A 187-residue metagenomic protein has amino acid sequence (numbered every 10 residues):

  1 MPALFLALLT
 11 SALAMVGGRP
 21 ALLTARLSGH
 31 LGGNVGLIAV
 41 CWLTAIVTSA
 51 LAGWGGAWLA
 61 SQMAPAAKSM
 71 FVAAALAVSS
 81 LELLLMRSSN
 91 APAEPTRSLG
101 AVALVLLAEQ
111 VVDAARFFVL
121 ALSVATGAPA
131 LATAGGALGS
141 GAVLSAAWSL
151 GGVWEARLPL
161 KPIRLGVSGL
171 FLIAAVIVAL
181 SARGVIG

Functional and structural regions predicted by a protein language model:
M1-V16, L84-V111, A134, L138: Small-residue-enriched transmembrane helix starts and helix-helix packing motifs in multi-pass inner-membrane proteins
P2-A57, F118-A137: Juxtamembrane transmembrane-helix termini in multi-pass membrane transport proteins
G32-S88, A146-E155: Membrane helix-loop-helix hairpins that form the core translocation module of multi-pass transporters
T44-T48, L99-V111, L165-I177: Small-residue-rich segments of transmembrane alpha-helices in multi-pass membrane proteins, especially helix faces
W58-S69, G127-G136, L158-G166, G187: Interfacial loop-to-helix junctions that mark the boundaries of transmembrane helices in multi-pass membrane
A73-P95, A174-G187: Transmembrane helix exit motif
A108-A121, L172-G187: Hydrophobic alpha-helical transmembrane segments in multi-pass integral membrane proteins
S149-L172: Interfacial loop-to-transmembrane junctions
